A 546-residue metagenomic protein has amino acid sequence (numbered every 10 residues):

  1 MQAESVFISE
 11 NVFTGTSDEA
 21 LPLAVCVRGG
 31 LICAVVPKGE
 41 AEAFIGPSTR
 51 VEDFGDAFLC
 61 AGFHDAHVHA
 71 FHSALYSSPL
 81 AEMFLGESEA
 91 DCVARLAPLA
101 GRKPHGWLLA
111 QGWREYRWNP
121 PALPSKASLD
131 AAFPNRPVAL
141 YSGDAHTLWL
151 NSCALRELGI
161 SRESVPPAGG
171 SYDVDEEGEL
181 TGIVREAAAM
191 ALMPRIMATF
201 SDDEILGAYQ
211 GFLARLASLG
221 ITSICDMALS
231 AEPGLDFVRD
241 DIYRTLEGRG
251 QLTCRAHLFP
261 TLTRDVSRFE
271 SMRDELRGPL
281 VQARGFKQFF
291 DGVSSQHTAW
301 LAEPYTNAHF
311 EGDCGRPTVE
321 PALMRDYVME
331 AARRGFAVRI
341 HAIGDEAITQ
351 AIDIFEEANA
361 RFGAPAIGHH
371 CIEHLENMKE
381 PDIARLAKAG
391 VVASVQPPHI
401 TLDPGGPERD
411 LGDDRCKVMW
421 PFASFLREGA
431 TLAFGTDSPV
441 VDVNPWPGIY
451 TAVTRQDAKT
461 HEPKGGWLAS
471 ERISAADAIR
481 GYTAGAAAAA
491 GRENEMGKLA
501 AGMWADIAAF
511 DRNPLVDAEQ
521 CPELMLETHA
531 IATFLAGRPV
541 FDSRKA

Functional and structural regions predicted by a protein language model:
Q2-S9, F13, S17-E270, S295-I343 (+6 more regions): Divalent metal-binding segments
A3, L23, E495-K498, A530: Short, conserved secondary-structure segments in the cores of folded domains
C26, Q288, T533: Short aromatic-centered micro-motifs
H69, L280-T298, A389-T401: Non-cysteine beta-strand/loop elements that form the S-adenosyl-L-methionine
Q111, T222, M227, F289 (+3 more regions): Conserved residues at the C-terminal ends of beta-strands
E247-R249, R273-V281, L386-K388: Acidic (Asp/Glu)-rich catalytic clusters
M329-R339, E346-H370, L375, E380-A384 (+3 more regions): His/Asp/Glu-enriched, well-ordered alpha-helical/loop segment that forms or immediately abuts the divalent-metal
